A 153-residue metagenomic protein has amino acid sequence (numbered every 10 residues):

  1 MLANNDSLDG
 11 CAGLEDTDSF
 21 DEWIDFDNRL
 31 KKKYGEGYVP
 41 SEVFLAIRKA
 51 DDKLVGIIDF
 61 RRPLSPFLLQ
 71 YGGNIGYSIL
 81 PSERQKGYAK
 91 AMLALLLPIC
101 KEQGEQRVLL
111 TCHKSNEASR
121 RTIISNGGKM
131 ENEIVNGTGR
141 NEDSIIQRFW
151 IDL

Functional and structural regions predicted by a protein language model:
M1-N74, I99, E142-L153: GNAT-family acyltransferases
D52, G87, G104, N116: Conserved G/P- and acidic residue-centered "switch" motifs that form tight phosphate/ATP-binding loops in soluble
P63-S65, S82, S115: Short coil/turn motifs at secondary-structure junctions
G76-I79, Q85-P98, E102, R121-S125: Conserved acetyl-CoA-binding loop-helix of GNAT-fold acetyltransferases
I79, C112, I151-L153: Hydrophobic residues in beta-strands and at strand termini
E102-T111: Conserved GNAT acetyl-CoA-binding A-motif
L110-R120: Conserved beta-strand-loop-alpha-helix junction that forms the acyl-donor binding cleft
T111-C112, K129-I146: Conserved catalytic-core motifs of GNAT/GCN5-like acyltransferases
